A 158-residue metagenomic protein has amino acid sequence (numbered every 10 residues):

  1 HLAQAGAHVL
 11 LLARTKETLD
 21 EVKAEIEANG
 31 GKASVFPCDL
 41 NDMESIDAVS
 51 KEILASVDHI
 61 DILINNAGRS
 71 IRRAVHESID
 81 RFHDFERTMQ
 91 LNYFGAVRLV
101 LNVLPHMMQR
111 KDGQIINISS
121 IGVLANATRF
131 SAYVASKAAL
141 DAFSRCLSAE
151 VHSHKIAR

Functional and structural regions predicted by a protein language model:
H1-L10: Canonical Rossmann dinucleotide-binding motif of NAD(H)/NADP(H)-dependent dehydrogenases/reductases, specifically
E17, P37-A48, F82: The beta1-alpha1 cofactor-binding region of Rossmann-like NAD(H)/NADP(H)-dependent oxidoreductases
S70-E86, R129: Conserved mid-core segment of classical short-chain dehydrogenase/reductases
V100, S136: Active-site helix of classical SDR
P105, A149-S153: Alpha-helical segment proximal to the catalytic Tyr-Lys
S120: Residue(s) in the substrate-gating loop at a strand-loop-helix junction that position the organic substrate next
N126-V134, C146: Active-site loop-to-helix junction immediately N-terminal to the catalytic Tyr of the SDR YXXXK motif in Rossmann-fold
